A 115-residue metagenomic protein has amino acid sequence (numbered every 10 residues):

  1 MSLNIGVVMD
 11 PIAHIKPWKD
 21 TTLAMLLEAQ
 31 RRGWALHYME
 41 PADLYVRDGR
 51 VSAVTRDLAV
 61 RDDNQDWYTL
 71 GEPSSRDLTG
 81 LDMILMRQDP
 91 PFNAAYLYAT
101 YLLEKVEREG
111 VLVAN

Functional and structural regions predicted by a protein language model:
M1-G6: Extreme N-terminal starter segment of soluble prokaryotic enzymes
M9-D10: Extended, domain-scale alpha-helical bundle/helix-rich regions
A13-N115: Conserved N-proximal alpha/beta basic substrate-recognition cap immediately N-terminal to, or forming the N-lobe
